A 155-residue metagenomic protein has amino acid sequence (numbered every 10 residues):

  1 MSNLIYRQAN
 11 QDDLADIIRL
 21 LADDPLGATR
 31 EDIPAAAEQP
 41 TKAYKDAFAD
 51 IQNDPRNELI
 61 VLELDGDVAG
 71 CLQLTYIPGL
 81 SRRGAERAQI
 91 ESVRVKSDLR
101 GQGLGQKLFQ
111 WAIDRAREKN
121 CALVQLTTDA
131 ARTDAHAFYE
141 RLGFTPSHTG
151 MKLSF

Functional and structural regions predicted by a protein language model:
I5-R19: A short beta-loop-alpha structural element at the N-terminal edge of CoA-dependent acyl/N-acetyltransferase catalytic
A22-A47: Conserved GNAT-fold acetyl-CoA-binding loop/helix
D46-V61, Q89: A short helix-loop-beta-strand connector motif used in the catalytic cores of GNAT acetyltransferases and, in some
L59-V61, D67-Y76, R94: Conserved beta-strand in the GNAT
G79-I90, R100, P146-S147: A conserved beta-turn-beta hairpin within the catalytic core of GNAT-like acetyltransferases that forms part
S92-V95, G101-D114, R141: Conserved acetyl-CoA-binding loop-helix of GNAT-fold acetyltransferases
F109, A116-T128: Conserved GNAT acetyl-CoA-binding A-motif
L126-A135, K152-S154: Conserved beta-strand-loop-alpha-helix junction that forms the acyl-donor binding cleft
